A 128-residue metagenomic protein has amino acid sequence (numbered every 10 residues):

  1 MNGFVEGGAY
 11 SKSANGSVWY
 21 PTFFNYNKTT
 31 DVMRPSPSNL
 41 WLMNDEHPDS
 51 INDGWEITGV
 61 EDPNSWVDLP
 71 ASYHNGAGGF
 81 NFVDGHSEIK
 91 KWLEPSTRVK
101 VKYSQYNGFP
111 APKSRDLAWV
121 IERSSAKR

Functional and structural regions predicted by a protein language model:
M1-R128: Short, well-structured segments within or immediately adjacent to enzyme catalytic domains that line ligand-binding
